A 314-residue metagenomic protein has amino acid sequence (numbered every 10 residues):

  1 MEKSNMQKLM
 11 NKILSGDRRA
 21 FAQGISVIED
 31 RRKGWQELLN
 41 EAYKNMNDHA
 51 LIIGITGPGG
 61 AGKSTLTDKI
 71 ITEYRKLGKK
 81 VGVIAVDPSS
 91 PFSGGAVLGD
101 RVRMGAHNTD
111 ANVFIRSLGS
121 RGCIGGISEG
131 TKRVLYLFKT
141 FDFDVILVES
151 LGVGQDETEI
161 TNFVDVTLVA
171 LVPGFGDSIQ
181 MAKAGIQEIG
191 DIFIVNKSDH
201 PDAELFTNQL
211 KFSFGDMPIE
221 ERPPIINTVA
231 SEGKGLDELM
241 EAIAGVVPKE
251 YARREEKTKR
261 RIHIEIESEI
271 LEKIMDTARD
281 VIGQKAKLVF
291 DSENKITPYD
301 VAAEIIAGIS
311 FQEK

Functional and structural regions predicted by a protein language model:
S4-I53, P58-A61, T72-D156, F163-V169 (+1 more regions): Nucleotide-state-sensitive switch-loop elements of NTP-binding domains
L66: Hydrophobic positions on the alpha1 helix immediately C-terminal to the Walker A/P-loop
S117-L118, V169-V172, I194-K197, N227-T228: Conserved beta-strand segments of the P-loop GTPase G domain that flank and frequently precede/overlap
D156, M181-A182, G235: Short acidic active-site motifs
V169-M181, E220-R222: Short, acidic/small-residue loops that bind anionic groups at enzyme active sites
I192, S198-K249: Canonical P-loop GTPase G-domain recognition
N227, E238-E313: Long, well-ordered amphipathic alpha-helical subdomains in the mid-to-C-terminal portions of large enzyme subunits
